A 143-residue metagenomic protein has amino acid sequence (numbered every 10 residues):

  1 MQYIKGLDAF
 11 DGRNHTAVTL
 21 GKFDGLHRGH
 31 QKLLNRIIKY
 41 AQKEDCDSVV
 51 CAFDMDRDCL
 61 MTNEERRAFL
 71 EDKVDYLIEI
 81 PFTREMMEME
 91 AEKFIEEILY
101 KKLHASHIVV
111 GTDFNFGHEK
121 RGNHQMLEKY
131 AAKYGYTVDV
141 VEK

Functional and structural regions predicted by a protein language model:
M1-K143: Nucleotidyltransferase catalytic core that binds NTPs
